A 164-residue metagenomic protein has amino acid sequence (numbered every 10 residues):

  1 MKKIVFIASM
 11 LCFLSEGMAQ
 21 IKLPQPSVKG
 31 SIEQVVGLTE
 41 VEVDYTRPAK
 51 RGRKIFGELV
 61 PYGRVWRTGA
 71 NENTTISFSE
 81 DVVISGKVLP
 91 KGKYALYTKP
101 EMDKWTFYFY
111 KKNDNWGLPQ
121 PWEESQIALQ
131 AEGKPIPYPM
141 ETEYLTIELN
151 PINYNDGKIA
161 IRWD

Functional and structural regions predicted by a protein language model:
M1-K22: Bacterial Sec-dependent N-terminal signal peptides
Q20-L89, A95-D164: Targeting-peptide/extracellular-domain and disordered-appendage signature
